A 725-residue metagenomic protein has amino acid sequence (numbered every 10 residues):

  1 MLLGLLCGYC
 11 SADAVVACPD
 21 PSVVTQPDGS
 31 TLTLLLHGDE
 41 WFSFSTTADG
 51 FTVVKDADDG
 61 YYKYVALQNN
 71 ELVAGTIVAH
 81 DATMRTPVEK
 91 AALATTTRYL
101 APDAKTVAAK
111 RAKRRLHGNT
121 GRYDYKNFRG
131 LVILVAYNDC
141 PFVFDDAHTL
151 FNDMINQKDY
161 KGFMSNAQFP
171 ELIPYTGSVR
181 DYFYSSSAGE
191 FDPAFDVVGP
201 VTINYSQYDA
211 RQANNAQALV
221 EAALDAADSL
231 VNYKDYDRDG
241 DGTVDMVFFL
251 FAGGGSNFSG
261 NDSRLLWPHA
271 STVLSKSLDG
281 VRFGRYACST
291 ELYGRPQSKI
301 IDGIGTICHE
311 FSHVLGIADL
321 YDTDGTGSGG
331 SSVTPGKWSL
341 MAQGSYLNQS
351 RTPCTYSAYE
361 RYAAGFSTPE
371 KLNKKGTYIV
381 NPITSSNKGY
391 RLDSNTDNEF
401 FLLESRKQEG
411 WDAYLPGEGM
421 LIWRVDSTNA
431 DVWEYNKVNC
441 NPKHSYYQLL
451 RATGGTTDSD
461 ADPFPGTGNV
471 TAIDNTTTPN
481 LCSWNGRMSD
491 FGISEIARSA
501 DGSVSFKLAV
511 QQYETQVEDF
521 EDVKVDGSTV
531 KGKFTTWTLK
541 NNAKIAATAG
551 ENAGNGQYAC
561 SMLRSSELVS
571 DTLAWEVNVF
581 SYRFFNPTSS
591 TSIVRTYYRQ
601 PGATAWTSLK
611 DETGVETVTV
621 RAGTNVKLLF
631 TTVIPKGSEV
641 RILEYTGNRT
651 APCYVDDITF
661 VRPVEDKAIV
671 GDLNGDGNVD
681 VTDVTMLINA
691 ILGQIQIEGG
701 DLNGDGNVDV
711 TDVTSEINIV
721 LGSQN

Functional and structural regions predicted by a protein language model:
T96-T334, W338, A342-E360, D431-V432 (+2 more regions): Active-site-proximal segment of zinc-dependent metalloprotease catalytic domains
V143-F144, L150, Y160-P174, D181 (+4 more regions): Non-catalytic C-terminal accessory/binding modules of secreted extracellular proteins
D235-D239, A668-N678, D701-N707: Acidic, divalent-cation-chelating loop motifs in proteins
V247-L250, L673-Q696, D705-N725: Alpha-helical segments with a strong preference for the paired helices of cellulosomal dockerin domains
Y513, V523-Q557: Extracellular glycan-recognition surfaces and repeat-rich motifs
N555-S581, S589-V594, V626-L628: Short beta-strands within extracellular/lumenal beta-sheet-rich domains
T604-P635: Extracellular carbohydrate recognition and processing domains and analogous Trp-centered ligand-binding platforms
T646-P663: Extracellular carbohydrate recognition
